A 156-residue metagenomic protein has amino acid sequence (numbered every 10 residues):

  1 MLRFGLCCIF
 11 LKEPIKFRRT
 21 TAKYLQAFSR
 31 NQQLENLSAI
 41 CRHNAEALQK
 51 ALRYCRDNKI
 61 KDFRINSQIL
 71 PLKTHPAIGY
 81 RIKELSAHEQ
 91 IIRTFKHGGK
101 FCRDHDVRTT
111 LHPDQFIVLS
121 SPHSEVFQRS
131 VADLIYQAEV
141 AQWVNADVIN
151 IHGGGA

Functional and structural regions predicted by a protein language model:
M1-V107, I117-S120, E125-Q128, E139-V144: Alpha/beta catalytic barrel-like cores
V131-A156: Eukaryote-skewed repeat-based solenoidal scaffolds used as protein-protein interaction platforms, primarily
